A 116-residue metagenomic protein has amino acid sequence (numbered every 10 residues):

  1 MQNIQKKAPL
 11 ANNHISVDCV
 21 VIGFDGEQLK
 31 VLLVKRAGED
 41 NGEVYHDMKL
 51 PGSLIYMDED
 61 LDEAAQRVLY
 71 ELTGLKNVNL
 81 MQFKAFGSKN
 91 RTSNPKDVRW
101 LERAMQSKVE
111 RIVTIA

Functional and structural regions predicted by a protein language model:
M1: Short, Gly/Pro- and small/polar-rich lid/capping loops
I4-M48: N-terminal strand-loop-strand
I15-V17, L61, A65: Short N-terminal amphipathic alpha-helix/helix-capping patch enriched in small hydrophobics with frequent Ser/Thr
V20, P51, F83: Residues in well-ordered beta-strands of folded domains
G38, L54, K84-G87: Short, flexible loop/turn elements at secondary-structure junctions
M48-D58: Short histidine-centered catalytic/ligand-binding loop motif
E63-Q66, Y70-A116: Active-site segment of metal-dependent pyrophosphate-handling enzymes, primarily the Nudix hydrolase catalytic core
